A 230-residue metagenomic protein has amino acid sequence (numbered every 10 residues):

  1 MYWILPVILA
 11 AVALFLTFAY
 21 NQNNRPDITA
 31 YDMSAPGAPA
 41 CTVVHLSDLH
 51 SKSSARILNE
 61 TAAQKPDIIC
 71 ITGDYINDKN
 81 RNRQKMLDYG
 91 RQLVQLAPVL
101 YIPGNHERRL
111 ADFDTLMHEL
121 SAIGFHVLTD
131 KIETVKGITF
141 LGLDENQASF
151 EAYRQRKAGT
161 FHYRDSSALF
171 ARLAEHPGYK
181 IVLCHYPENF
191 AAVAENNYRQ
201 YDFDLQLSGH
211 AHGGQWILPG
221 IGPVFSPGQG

Functional and structural regions predicted by a protein language model:
M1-P39: N-terminal membrane-anchoring alpha-helices
A35-P36, S51-S53, R109-L205: Conserved catalytic scaffold of divalent metal-dependent phosphoesterases
A40-K131: Membrane-embedded segments
H50, N105, H185, G209-H212: Histidine-centered divalent metal-coordination motifs
A55-R56, R83-Q84, H126, Y163-L169 (+1 more regions): N-terminal post-signal-peptidase region of extra-cytosolic proteins
C70-I71, L100-I102, I181-L183, L205-S208: Structural recognition of the beta-strand scaffold that forms the well-ordered cores of secreted hydrolase catalytic
K79-N80, G137-I138, E151, Q215-G220: Short, charged, surface-exposed secondary-structure boundary motifs
P187-G230: Conserved beta-sheet core of the metallophosphoesterase superfamily
